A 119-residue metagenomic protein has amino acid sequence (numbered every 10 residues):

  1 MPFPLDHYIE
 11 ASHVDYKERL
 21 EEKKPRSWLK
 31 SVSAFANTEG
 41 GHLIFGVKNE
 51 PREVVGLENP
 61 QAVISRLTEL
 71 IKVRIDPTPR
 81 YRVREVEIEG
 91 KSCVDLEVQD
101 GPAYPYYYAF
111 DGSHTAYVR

Functional and structural regions predicted by a protein language model:
M1-R119: Conserved N-terminal catalytic/coupling substructures associated with nucleotide/phosphate chemistry
